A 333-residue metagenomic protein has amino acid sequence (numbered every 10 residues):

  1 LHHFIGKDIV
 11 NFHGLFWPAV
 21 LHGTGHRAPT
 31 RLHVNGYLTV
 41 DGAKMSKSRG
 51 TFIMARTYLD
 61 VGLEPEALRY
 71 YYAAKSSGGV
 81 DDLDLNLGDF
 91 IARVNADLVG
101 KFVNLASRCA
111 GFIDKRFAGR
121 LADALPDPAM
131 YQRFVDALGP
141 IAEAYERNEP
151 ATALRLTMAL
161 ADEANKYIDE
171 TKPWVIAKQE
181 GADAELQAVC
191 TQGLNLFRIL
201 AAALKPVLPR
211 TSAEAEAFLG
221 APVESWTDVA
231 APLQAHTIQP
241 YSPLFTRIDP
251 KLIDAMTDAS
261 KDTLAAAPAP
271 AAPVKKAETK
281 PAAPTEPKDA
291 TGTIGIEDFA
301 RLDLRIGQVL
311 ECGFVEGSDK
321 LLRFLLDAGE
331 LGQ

Functional and structural regions predicted by a protein language model:
L1-I5, T24-T30: NTP-dependent nucleotidyl-transfer catalytic core
F4-I5, N11, A328-L331: N-terminal catalytic cores of NTP/NDP-binding nucleotidyl/phosphoryl-transfer enzymes
G6-I9, L59-D60, F90-K101, P126-F134 (+5 more regions): Secondary-structure capping and boundary motifs in well-ordered enzyme cores
G14-T24: Short active-site loop/helix that positions an aromatic residue
T30-Y37, K320-L322: Long, charged, glycine-rich C-terminal linkers/tails
Y37-L125, A221-L252: Catalytic adenosine-cofactor/nucleotide-binding cores of aminoacyl-tRNA synthetases and other
L83, A106-I141, A161-A182: Conserved, charged catalytic cores of large soluble enzymes
M158, D162-Q333: Basic, alpha-helical terminal appendages of large translation-related enzymes
